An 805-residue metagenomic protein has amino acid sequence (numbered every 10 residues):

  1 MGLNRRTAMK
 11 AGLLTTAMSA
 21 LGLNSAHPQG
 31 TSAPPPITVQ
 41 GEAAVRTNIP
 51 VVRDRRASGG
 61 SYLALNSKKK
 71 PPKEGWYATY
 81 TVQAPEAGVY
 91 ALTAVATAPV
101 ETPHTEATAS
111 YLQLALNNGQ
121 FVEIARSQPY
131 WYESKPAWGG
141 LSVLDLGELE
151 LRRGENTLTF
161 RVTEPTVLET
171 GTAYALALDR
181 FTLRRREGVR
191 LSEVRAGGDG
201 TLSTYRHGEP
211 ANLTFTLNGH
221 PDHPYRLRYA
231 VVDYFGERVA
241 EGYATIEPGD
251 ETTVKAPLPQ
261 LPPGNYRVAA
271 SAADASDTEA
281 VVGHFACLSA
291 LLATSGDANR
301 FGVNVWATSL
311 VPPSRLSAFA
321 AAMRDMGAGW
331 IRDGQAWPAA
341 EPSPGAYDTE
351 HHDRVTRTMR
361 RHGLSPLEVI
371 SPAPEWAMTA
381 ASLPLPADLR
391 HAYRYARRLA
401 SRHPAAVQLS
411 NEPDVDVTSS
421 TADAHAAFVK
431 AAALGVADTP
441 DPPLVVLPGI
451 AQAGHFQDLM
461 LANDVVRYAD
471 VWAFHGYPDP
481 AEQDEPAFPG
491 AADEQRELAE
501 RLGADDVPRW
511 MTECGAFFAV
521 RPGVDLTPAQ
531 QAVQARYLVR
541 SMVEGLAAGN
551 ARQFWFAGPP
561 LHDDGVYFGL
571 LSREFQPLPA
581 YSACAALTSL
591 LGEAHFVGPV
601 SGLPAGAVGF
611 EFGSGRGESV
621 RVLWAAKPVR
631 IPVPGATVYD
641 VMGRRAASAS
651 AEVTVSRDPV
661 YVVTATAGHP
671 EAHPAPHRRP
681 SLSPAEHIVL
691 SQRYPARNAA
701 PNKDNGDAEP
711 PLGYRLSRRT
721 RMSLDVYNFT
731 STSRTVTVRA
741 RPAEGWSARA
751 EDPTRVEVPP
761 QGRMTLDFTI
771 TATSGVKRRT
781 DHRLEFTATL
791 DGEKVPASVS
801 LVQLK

Functional and structural regions predicted by a protein language model:
M1-T16: N-terminal secretory signal peptides and thylakoid transit peptides that target proteins across membranes
Q29-L191, P210, A290, G745-E751: Extracytoplasmic
V95, S601-A636, V641-M642, T664: Carbohydrate-binding surface patches
A290-R394, Q408, D414: N-terminal substrate-binding region of glycoside hydrolase catalytic domains
A377-V471, H475-E494, R521-V539, G569-L571: Active-site cleft segment of glycoside hydrolase catalytic domains centered on the general acid/base Glu
A432-Q457, G503-F517, N550-L561: Aromatic-lined carbohydrate-recognition surfaces of secreted/lumenal glycan-active proteins
A516, P522-C584, V600-G602: Aromatic/acidic polysaccharide-binding cleft in carbohydrate-active enzymes
A649-H687: C-terminal beta-strand-rich structural cap/linker in extracellular carbohydrate-active enzymes
